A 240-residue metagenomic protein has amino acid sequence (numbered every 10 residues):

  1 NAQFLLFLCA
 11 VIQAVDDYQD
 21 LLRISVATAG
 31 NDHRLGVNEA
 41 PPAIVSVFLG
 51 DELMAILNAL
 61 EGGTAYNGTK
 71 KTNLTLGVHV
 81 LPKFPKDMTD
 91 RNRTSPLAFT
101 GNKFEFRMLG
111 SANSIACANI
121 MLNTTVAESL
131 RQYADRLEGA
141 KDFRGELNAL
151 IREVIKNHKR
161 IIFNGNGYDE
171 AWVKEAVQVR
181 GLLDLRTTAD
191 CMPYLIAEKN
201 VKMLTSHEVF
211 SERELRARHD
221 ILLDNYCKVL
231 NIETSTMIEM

Functional and structural regions predicted by a protein language model:
N1-F7, Q13: Hydrophobic, small-residue-rich alpha-helical packing segments that form membrane-like cores
A14-M240: Acidic, glycine-enriched catalytic cores built around paired aspartates
